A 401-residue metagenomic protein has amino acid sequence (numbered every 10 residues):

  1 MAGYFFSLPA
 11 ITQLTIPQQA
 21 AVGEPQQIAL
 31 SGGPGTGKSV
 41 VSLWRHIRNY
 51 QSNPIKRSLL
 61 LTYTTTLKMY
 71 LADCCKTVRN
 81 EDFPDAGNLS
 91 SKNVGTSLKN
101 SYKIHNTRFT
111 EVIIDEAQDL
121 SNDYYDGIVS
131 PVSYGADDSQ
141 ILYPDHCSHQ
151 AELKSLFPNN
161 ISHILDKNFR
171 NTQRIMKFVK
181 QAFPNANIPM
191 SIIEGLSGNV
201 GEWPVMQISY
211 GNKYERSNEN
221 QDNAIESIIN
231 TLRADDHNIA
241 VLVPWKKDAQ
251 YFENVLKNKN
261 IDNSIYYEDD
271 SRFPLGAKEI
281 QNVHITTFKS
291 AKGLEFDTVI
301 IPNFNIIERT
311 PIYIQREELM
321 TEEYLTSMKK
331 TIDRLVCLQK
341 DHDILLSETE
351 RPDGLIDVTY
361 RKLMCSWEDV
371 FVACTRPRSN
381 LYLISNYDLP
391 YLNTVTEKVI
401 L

Functional and structural regions predicted by a protein language model:
A2-T77, N106-E111, E116-S264, D270-V372 (+1 more regions): Conserved helicase motor core of SF1/SF2 NTP-dependent helicases
A72-P84, N88: Conserved NTP-binding/hydrolysis module of P-loop NTPases
P84-I104: Short glycine-rich substrate-engagement loop in P-loop NTPases that contacts/grips substrate
